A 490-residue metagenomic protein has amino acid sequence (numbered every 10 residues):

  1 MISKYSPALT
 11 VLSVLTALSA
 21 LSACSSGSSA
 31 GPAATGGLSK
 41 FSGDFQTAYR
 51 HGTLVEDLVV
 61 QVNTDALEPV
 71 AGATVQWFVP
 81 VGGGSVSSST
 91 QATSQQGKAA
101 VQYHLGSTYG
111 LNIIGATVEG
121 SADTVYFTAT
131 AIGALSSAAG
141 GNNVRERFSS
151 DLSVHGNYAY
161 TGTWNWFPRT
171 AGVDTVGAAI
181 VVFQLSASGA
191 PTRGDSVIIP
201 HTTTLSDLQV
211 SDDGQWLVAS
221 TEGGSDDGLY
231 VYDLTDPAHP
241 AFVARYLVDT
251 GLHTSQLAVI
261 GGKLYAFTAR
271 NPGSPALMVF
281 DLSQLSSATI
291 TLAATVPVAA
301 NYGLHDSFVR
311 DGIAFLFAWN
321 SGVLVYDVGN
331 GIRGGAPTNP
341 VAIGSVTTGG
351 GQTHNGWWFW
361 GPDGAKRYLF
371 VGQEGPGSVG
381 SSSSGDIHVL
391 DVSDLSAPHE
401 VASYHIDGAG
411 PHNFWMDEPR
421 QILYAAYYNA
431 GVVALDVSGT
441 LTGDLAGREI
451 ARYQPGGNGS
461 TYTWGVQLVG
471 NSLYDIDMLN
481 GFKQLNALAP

Functional and structural regions predicted by a protein language model:
M1-V11: Bacterial N-terminal signal peptides that target proteins for export
S6-A8, C24, S42, S149: Residue-level detector of intrinsically disordered/flexible regions characterized by low predicted structural confidence
T10-S22: Bacterial N-terminal signal peptides
C24-G133: The feature marks long extracellular or luminal low-complexity segments
T130-P490: Feature marking well-ordered beta-strand scaffolds used for ligand recognition
